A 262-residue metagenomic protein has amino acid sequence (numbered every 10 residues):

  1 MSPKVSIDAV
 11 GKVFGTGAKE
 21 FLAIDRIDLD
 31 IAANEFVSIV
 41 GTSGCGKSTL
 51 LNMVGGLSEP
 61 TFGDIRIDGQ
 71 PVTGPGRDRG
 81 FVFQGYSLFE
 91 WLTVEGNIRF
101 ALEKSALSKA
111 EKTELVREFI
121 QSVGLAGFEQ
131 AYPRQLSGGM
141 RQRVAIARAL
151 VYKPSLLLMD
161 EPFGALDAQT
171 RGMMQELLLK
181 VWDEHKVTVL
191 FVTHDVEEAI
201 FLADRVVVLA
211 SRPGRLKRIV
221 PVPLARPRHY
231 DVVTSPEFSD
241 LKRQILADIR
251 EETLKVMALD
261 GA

Functional and structural regions predicted by a protein language model:
V40-T42: The feature captures the beta-strand-to-loop junction immediately N-terminal to the Walker
G55: Helix-to-loop junction immediately C-terminal to a conserved catalytic motif
G63-P75: Conserved ABC transporter NBD signature motif
L92-F100: Short coil-to-helix segment of the ABC ATPase nucleotide-binding domain corresponding to the Q-loop/switch region
E103, K109-F128, K180: Conserved ABC ATPase "signature" region
A131-R134, Y152: Conserved signature/switch motifs of ABC ATPase nucleotide-binding domains
I146: Hydrophobic anchor residue at the start of the ABC signature
L157-D160: Catalytic Walker B motif of ABC-type/P-loop ATPase nucleotide-binding domains
